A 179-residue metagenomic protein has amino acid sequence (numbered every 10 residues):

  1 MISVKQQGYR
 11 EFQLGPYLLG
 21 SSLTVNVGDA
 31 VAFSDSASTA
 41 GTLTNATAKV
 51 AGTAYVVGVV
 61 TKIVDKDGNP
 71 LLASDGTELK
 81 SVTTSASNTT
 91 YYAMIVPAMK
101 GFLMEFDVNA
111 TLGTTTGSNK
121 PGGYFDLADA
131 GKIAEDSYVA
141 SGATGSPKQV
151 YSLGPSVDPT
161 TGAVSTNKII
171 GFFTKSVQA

Functional and structural regions predicted by a protein language model:
M1-A179: Surface-exposed, low-hydrophobicity beta-strand/loop segments enriched in small/polar/acidic residues
